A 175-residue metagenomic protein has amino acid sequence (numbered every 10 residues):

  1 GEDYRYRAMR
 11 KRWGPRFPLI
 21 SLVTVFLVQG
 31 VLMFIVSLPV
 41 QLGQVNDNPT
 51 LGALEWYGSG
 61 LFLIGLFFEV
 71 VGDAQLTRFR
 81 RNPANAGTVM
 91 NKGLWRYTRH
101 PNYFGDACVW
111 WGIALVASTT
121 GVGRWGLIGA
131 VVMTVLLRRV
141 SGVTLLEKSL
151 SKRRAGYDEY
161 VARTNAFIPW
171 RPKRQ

Functional and structural regions predicted by a protein language model:
G1-N46: Intramembrane catalytic core of multi-pass membrane enzymes that act on lipidic substrates
V28-Q75, R80-Q175: Hydrophobic transmembrane alpha-helices
